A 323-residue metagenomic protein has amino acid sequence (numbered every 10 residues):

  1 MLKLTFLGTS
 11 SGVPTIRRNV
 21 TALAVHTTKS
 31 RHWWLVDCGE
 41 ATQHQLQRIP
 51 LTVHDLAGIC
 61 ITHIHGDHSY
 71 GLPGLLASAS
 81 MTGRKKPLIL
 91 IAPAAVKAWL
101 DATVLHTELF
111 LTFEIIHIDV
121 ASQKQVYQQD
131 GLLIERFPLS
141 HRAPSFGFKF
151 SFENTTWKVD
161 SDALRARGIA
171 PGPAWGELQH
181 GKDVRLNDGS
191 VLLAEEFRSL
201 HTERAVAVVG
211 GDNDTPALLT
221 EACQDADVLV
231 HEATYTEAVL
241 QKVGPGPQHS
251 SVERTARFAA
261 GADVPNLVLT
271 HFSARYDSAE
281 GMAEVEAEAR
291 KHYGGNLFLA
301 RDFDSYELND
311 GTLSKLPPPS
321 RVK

Functional and structural regions predicted by a protein language model:
M1-I49, K85-P87, F148-F150, T156-W157 (+2 more regions): Conserved beta-strand hairpin/beta-sheet module of binuclear metal-dependent hydrolase folds, prominently
L7, Q123-Q128: Local beta-strand/beta-hairpin segments that build beta-sheet-rich folds
T15-R17, L132-V209, N213-E221, V228-V230: Active-site-proximal loop/helix segment associated with metal-binding centers of metalloenzymes
V36-G39, L56-H68, P93, A207-N213 (+3 more regions): Active-site neighborhood of phospho(di)ester-bond hydrolases with catalytic His/Asp-centered motifs
E40-I91, D119-A121: Active-site metal-binding motif and surrounding structural segment of the metallo-beta-lactamase
G71-A79, T103, D277-A287: Metal-dependent catalytic neighborhoods of phosphoester/phosphodiester hydrolases
R84-D119: Active-site neighborhood of divalent metal-dependent phosphoester bond hydrolases
S122-K124, T215-K323: Binuclear metal-ion centers of metallo-dependent hydrolases, dominated by the metallo-beta-lactamase
